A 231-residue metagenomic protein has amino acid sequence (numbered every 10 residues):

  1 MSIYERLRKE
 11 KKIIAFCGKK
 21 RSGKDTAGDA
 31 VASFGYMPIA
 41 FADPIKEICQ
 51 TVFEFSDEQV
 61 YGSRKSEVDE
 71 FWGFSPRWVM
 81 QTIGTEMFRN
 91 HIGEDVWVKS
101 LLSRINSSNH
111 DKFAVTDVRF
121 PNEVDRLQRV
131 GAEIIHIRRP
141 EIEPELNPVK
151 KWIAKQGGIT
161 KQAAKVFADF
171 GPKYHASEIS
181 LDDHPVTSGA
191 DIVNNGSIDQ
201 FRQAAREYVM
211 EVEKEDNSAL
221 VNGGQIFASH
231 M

Functional and structural regions predicted by a protein language model:
M1-I14: Extreme N-terminal, non-catalytic leader segments that precede Walker-type/kinase nucleotide-binding cores
R8, M37, S100-W152: ATP-dependent NMP and nucleoside kinases share a basic, alpha-helical "lid"
G18-K19: P-loop (Walker A) phosphate-binding loop of NTP-binding proteins
S22: ATP-binding Walker
D25: Walker A/P-loop
A32-I39: Post-Walker A helix-loop "phosphate-sensing" segment adjacent to the P-loop in P-loop NTPases
D43-D111: ATP-dependent small-molecule kinase phosphotransfer cores that center on conserved nucleotide phosphate-binding segments
Q128-V130, I137-M231: Small-molecule kinase domains that catalyze NTP-dependent phosphoryl transfer to phosphate-bearing small molecules
